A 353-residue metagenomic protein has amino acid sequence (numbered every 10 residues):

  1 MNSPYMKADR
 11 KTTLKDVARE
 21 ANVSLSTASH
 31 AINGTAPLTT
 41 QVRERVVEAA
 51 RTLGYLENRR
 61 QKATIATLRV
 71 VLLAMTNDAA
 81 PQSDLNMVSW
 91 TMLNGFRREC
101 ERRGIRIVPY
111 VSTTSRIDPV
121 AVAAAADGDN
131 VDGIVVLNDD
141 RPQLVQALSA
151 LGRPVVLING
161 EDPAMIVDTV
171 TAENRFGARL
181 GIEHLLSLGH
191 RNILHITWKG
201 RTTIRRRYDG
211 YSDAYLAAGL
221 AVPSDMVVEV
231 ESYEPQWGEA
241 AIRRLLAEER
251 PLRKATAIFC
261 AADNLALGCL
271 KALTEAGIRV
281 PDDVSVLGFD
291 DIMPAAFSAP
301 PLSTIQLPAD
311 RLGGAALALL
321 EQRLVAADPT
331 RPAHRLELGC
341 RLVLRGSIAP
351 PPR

Functional and structural regions predicted by a protein language model:
M1-A66: N-terminal helix-turn-helix DNA-binding module of bacterial transcription factors
M1-D9, L68-E183, N264: Alpha-helical recognition/docking segments in bacterial nutrient-uptake and carbohydrate-utilization systems
L53, G128-N130, L188, L245-K254: Glycine-rich phosphate-binding loop signature in dinucleotide/nucleotide-binding domains
L73-T76, I158, H195-I196, F259-C260 (+2 more regions): Short hydrophobic segments within beta-strands
D78-T91, P109-I117, V170-L180, I196-L216 (+5 more regions): Hinge/beta->alpha junction and helix N-cap segments in small-molecule ligand-binding domains
N130-N138, N192-T197, V228, R250-A262 (+1 more regions): Periplasmic-binding protein-like
A247-R353: Flexible loop/turn connectors
